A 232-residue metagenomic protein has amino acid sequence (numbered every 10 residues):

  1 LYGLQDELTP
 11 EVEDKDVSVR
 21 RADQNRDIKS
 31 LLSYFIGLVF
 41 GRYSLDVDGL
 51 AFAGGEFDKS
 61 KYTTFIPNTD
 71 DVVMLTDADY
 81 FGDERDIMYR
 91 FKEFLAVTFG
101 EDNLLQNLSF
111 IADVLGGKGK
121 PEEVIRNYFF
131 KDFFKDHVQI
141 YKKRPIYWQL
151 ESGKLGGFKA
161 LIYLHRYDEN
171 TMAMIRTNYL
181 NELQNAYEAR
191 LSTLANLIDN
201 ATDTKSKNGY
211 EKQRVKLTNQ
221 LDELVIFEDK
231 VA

Functional and structural regions predicted by a protein language model:
G3-A232: Terminal accessory regions of large proteins
